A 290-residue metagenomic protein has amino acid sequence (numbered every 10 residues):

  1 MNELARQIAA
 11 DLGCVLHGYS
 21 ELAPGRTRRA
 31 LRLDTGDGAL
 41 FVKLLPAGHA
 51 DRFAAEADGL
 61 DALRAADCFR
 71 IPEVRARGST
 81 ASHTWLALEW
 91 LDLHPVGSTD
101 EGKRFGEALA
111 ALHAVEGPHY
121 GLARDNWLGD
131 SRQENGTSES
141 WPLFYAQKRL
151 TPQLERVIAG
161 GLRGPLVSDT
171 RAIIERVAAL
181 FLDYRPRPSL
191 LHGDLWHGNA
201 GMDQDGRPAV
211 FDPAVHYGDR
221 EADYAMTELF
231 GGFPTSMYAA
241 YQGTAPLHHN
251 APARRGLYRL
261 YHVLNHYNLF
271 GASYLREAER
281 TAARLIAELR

Functional and structural regions predicted by a protein language model:
M1-A10, G117-L190: An alpha-helical support segment within catalytic cores of ATP-dependent transferases
G13-S20: Conserved N-terminal boundary motif of the eukaryotic protein kinase catalytic domain
E21-L143: ATP-binding pocket architecture of kinase catalytic cores
R26, D194, R254-Y261: Small/polar glycine-rich anion-binding or flexible loop at a beta-alpha turn
A47, L93, T151, P208 (+1 more regions): Activation segment
L63, T80-G102, A114, Q147-A159 (+1 more regions): A glycine-centered beta->alpha junction motif in the catalytic cores of kinase/phosphotransferase enzymes
T137-A146, E155, Y184-L190, H197-G256 (+2 more regions): Active-site Asp-x-Gly
R284-R290: Generic C-terminal helix-cap and adjacent flexible tail
